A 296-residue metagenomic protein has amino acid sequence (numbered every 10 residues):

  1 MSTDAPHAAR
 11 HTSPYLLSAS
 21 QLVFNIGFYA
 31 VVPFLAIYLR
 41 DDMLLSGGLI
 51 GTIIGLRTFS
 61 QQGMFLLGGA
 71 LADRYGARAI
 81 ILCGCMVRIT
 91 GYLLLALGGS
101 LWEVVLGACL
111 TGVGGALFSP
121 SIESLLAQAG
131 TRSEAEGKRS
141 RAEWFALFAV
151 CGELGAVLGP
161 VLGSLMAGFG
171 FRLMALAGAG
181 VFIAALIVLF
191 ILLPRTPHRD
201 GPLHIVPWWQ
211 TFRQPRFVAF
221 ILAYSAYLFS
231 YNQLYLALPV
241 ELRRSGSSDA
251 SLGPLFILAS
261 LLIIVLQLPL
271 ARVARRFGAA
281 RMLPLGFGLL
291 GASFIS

Functional and structural regions predicted by a protein language model:
M1-H11, L193-L222: Juxtamembrane intracellular "pre-TM" segments in multi-pass secondary transporters
A8-T58, F217-L255: Helix-loop boundary and gating motifs at the non-cytosolic
T58-L66, A156-V157, S260-L268: Residue-level signature of mid-helix packing/kink "hotspots" within the transmembrane helices of 12-pass Major
M64-G76, V265-A279: Helix-to-loop junctions at the C-terminal end of transmembrane segments in multipass secondary transporters
M86-G99, G288-S296: C-terminal ends and interior cores of transmembrane alpha-helices in multi-pass membrane transporters/permeases
G107-G152: Cytoplasmic helix-loop-helix junction between adjacent transmembrane helices in 12-TM secondary transporters
L173-F190: Symmetry-related core transmembrane helices of the 12-TM Major Facilitator Superfamily/SLC fold
